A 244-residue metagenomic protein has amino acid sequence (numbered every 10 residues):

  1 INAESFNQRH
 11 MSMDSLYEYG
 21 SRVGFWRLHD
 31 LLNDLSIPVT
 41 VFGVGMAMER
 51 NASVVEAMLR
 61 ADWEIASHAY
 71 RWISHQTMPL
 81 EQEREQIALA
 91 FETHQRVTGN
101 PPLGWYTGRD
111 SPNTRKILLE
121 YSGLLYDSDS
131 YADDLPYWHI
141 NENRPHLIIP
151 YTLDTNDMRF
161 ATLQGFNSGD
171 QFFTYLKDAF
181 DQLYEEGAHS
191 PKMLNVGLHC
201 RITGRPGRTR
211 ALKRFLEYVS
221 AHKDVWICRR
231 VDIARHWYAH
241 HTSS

Functional and structural regions predicted by a protein language model:
I1-I148, L153, F173-V196, I202-S244: Catalytic alpha-helical scaffold of carbohydrate-active enzymes acting on polysaccharides/glycoconjugates
S74-P79, F160-F166: Short histidine-centered catalytic/ligand-binding loop motif
L147-G165: Glycine-rich, positively charged active-site loop/lid region within alpha/beta enzyme cores that binds and organizes
G169-D170: Extended ligand-binding regions for polar small-molecule ligands
